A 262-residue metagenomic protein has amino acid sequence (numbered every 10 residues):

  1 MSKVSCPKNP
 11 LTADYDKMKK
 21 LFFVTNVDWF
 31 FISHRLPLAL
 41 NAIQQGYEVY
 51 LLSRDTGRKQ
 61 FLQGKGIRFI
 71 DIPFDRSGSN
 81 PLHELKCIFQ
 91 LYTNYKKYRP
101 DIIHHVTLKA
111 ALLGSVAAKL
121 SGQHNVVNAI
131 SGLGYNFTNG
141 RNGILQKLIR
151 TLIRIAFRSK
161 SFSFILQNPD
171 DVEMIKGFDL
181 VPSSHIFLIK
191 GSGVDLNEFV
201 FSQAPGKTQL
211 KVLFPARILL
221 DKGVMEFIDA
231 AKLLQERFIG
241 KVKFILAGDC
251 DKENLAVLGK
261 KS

Functional and structural regions predicted by a protein language model:
L11-Y15, V24-H83, F187-L188, D249-K252: N-terminal strand-loop element at the rim of the active site of nucleotide-sugar-dependent glycosyltransferases
T25-F31, R76-S79, S121-I144, I155-A156 (+3 more regions): A short, histidine- and acid-enriched strand-loop-helix "catalytic/donor-clamping" loop that lines the nucleotide-sugar
L40-Q45, F89-Y92, Q146-I165: Membrane-proximal helix-turn-helix segments that form the acceptor-binding/catalytic region of lipid-linked
N41, A117, S121-G122, V212 (+1 more regions): Short hydrophobic signal-anchor/transmembrane segments that target glycosyltransferases and glycosylation machinery
S53-G57, P215, K243-K260: Glycosyltransferase donor-sugar binding loop
I70, R150-F201, K211-F214: Donor nucleotide-sugar binding/catalytic pocket of nucleotide-sugar-dependent glycosyltransferases
H105-A111, I130: Short His-centered aromatic/hydrophobic patch
Q203-K222, F227-K232, F244-I245: Conserved donor-binding/catalytic core segment of Leloir-type glycosyltransferases
